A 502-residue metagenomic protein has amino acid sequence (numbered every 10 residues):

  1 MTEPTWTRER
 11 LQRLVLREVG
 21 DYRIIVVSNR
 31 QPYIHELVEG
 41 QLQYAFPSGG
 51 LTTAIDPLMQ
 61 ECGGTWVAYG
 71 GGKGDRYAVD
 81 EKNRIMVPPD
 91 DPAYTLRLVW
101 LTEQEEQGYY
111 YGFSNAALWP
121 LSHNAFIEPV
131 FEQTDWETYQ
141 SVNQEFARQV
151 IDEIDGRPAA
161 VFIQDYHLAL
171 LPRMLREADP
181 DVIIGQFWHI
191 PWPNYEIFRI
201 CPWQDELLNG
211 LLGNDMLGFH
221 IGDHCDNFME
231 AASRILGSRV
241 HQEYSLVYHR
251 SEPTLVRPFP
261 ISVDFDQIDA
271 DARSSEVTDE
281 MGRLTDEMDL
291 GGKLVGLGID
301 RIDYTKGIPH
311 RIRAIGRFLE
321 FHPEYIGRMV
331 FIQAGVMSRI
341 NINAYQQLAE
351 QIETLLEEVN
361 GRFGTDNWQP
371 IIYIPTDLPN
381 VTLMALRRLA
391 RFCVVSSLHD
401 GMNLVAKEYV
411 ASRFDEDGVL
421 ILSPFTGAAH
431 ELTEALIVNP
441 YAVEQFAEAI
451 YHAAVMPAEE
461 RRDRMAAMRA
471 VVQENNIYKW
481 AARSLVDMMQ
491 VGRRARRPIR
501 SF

Functional and structural regions predicted by a protein language model:
M1-F502: Catalytic cores of carbohydrate-active enzymes across secretory and cytosolic contexts
